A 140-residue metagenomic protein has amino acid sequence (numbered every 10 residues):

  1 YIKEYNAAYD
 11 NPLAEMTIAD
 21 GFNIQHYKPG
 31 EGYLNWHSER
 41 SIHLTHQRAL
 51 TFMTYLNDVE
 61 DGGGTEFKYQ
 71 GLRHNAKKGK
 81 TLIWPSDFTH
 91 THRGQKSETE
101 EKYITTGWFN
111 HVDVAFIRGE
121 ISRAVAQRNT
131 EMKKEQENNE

Functional and structural regions predicted by a protein language model:
Y1-T81, T89-E140: Fe(II)/2-oxoglutarate oxygenase catalytic core
